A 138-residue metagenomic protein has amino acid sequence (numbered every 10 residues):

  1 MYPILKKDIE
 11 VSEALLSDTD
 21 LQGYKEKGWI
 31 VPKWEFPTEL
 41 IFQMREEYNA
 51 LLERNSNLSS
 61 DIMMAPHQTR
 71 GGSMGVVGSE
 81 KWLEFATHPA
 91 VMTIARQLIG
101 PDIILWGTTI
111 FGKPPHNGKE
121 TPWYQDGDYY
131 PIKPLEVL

Functional and structural regions predicted by a protein language model:
M1-K27, P32-I132: Non-heme Fe(II)-dependent double-stranded beta-helix
